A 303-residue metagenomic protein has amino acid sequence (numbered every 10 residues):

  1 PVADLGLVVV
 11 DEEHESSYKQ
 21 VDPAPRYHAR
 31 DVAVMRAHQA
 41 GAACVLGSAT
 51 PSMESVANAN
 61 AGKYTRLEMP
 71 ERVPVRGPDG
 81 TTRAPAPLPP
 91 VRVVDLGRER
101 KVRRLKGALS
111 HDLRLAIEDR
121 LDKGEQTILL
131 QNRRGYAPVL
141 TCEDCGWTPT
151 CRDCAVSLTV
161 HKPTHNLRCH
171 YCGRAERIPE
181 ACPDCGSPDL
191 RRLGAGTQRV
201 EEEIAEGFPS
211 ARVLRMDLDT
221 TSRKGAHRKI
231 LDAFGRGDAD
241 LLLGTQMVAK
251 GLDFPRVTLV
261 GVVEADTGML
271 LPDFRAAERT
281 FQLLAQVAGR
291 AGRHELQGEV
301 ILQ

Functional and structural regions predicted by a protein language model:
P1-Q303: Inter-lobe coupling/hinge segments of SF2-like helicase ATPases
